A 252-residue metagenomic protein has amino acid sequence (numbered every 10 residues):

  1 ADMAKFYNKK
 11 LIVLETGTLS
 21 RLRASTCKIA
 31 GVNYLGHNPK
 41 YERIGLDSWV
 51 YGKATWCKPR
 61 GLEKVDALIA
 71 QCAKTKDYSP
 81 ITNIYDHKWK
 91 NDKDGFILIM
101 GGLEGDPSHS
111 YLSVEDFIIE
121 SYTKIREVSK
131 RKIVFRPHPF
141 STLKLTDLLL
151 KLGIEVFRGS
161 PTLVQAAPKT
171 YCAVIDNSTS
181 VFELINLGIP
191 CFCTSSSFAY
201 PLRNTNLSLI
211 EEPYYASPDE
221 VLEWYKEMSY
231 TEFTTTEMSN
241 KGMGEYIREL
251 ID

Functional and structural regions predicted by a protein language model:
A1, S113-K124: Well-ordered, non-membrane alpha-helical segments in soluble/globular domains
A1-D2, S160-N206: A donor-sugar binding/catalytic signature common to diverse glycosyltransferases and related nucleotide-sugar
A1-G52, V181: Active-site and donor-binding regions of nucleotide-sugar-utilizing enzymes
F6-L11, K130-R131, G188-P190: A short helix->loop->beta-strand "cap" motif at the edges of active sites that frequently abuts
K10, F96, K132, Y171-C172: Structural motif
L14-T18, D94-D106, P137-H138, S196: Short loop/turn segments at strand-loop or loop-helix junctions that form parts of catalytic or ligand-binding pockets
N33-D94, L202-D252: Leloir-type glycosyltransferase catalytic cores
I119-G159: Catalytic donor nucleotide-activated moiety binding site of glycosyltransferases and closely related
